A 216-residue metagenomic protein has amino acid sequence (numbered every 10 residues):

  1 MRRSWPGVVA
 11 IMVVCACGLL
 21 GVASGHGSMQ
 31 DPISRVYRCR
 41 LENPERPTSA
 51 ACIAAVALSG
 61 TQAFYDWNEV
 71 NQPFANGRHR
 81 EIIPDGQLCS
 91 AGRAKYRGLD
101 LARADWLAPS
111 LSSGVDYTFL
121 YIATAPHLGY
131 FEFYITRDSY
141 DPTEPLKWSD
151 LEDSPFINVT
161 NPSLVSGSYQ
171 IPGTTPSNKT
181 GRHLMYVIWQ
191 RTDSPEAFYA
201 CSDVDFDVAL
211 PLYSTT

Functional and structural regions predicted by a protein language model:
M1-V9: Bacterial N-terminal signal peptides that target proteins for export
A10-G18: Bacterial N-terminal signal peptides
L20-V22: N-terminal signal peptide c-region/cleavage motif recognized by signal peptidases
G25-K147: N-terminal "mature-chain" segments and other terminal, solvent-exposed stretches
T136, K179-S194: Internal, hydrophobic beta-strand segments that form the core of beta-sheet-rich folds
R137-Q170: Exoplasmic/lumenal beta-rich domain surfaces
Y169-K179: Short, hydrophobic beta-strand segments
A197-L210: Short beta-strand elements
